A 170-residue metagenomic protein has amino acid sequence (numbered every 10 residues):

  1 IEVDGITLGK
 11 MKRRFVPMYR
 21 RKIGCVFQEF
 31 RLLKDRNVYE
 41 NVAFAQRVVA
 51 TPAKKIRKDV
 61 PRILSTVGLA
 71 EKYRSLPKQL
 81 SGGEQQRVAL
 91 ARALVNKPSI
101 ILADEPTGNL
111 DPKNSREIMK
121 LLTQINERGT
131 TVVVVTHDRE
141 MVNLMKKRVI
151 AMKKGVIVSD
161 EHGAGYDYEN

Functional and structural regions predicted by a protein language model:
E2, K55-V67: ABC nucleotide-binding domain "signature" region
E2-M18: ABC ATPase NBD Q-loop/coupling interface
R36-A43: Short coil-to-helix segment of the ABC ATPase nucleotide-binding domain corresponding to the Q-loop/switch region
S75-L80, E84-Q86: Conserved ABC ATPase signature
L90: Hydrophobic anchor residue at the start of the ABC signature
K97: Conserved catalytic motifs of ABC-family nucleotide-binding domains
I101-D104: Catalytic Walker B motif of ABC-type/P-loop ATPase nucleotide-binding domains
